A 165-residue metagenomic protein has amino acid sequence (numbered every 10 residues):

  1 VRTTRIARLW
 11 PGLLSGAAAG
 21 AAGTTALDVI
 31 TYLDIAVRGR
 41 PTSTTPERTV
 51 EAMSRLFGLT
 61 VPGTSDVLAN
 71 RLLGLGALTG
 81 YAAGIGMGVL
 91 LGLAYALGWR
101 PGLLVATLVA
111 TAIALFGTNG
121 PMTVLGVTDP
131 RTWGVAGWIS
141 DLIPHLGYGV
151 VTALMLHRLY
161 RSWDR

Functional and structural regions predicted by a protein language model:
V1-R165: Short amphipathic, positively biased membrane-proximal segments that drive organelle/inner-membrane targeting
